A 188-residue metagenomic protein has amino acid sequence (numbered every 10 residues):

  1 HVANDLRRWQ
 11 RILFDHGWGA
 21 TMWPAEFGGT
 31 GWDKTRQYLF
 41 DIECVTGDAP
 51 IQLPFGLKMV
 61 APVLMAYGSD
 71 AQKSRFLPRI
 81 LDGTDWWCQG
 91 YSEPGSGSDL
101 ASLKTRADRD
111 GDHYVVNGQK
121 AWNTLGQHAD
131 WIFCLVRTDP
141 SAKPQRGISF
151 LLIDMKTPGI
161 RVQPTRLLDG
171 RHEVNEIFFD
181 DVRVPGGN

Functional and structural regions predicted by a protein language model:
R7-T84, T124-W131: Internal helix-loop-helix
G17, F40-V45, V136, L152-T157 (+1 more regions): Short Ser/Thr-interspersed hydrophobic loop/turn segments at strand-loop and sheet-helix junctions that line or gate
G83-Y91, L135: A short, Trp-centered hydrophobic/proline-enriched beta-strand micro-motif
G95-L103: Active-site-adjacent elements of ketosynthase-type condensing enzymes
G97, A121-G126, L168-D169: Glycine-rich phosphate/pyrophosphate-binding beta-alpha loops
S102, K156-R183: Flexible, small-/acidic-enriched active-site or ligand-binding loops
T105-D108: A structural signal for short hydrophobic beta-strand segments in well-ordered beta-sheet cores
H113, N117-R161: A short core secondary-structure module
